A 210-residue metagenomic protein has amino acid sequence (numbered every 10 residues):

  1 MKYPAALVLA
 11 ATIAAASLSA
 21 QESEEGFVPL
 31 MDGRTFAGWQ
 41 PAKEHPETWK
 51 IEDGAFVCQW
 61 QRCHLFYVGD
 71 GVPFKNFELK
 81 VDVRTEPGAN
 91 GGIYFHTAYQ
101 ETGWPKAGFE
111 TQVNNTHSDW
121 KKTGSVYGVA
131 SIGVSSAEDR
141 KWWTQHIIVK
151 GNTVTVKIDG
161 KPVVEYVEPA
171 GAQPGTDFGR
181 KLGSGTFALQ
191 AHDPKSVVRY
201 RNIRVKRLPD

Functional and structural regions predicted by a protein language model:
M1-P4: Positively charged n-region of N-terminal signal peptides that target proteins for export
A6-A15: Bacterial N-terminal signal peptides
L18-D210: Carbohydrate-interacting regions of secretory-pathway proteins
